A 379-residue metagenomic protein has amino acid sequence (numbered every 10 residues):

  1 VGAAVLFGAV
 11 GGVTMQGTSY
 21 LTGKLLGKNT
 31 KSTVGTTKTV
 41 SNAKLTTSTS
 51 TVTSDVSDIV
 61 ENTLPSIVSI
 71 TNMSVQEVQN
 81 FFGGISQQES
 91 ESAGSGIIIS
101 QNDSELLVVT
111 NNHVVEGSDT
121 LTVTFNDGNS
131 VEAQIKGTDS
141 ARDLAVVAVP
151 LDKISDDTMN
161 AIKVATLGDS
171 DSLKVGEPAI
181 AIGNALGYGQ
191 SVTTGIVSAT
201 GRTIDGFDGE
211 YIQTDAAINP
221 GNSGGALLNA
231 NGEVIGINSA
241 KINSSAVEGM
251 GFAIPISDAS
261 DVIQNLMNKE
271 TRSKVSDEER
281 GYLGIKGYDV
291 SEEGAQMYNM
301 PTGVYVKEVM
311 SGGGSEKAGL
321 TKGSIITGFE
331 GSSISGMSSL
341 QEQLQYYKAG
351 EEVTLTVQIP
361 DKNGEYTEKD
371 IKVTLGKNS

Functional and structural regions predicted by a protein language model:
V1-T30, N229-V234, D261-S379: C-terminal recognition in membrane/secretory proteostasis and scaffolding
V1-T36, V52, V56-V60, S66 (+15 more regions): Gram-positive cell-envelope targeting signals
T14, P65-I70, G96, L106-T110 (+17 more regions): Terminal peptide-recognition signature
Y20-V108, V114-T120, N129, L151-I162 (+3 more regions): Glycine-biased strand-turn-strand hairpin within the trypsin-fold
T22-T30, E77-Q79, E89-S90, S118-L121 (+6 more regions): Active-site loop architecture of trypsin-fold serine endopeptidases
M73, N184-A185, A240, G331-S332 (+1 more regions): Short, surface-exposed secondary-structure boundary micro-motifs
E77-E91, N126, T138-R142, P150-N160 (+6 more regions): Gly/Ser-enriched beta-turn/beta-hairpin loop segments
S100-G183, G187-Q190, D208, S335 (+4 more regions): Conserved active-site neighborhood of the chymotrypsin/trypsin-like protease fold
